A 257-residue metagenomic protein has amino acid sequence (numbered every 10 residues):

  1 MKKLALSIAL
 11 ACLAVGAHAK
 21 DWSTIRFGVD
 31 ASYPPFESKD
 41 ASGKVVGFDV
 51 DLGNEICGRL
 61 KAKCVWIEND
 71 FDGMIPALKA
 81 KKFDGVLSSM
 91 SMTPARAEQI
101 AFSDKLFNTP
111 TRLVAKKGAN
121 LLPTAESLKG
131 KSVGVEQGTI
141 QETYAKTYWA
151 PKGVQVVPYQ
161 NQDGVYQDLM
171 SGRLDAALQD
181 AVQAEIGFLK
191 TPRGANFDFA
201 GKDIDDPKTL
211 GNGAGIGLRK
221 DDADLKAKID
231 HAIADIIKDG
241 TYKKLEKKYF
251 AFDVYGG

Functional and structural regions predicted by a protein language model:
K20-S89, E98, D239, K248 (+1 more regions): Extracytoplasmic small-molecule ligand-binding "clamshell" domains of the periplasmic binding protein/Venus flytrap
G28-Y33, I67-D72, K81-T93, G138-I140 (+3 more regions): Beta->alpha turn/N-cap motifs
A31, N108-A115, L189-D230, F250-G257: Periplasmic-binding protein-like
A31-P34, V45-G58, R112-Q162, A181-E185: Bilobed "Venus flytrap"/periplasmic-binding protein-like clamshell domains and structurally analogous long
V50, W66-P76, N120-L121, V156-S171: Short helix-initiation/N-cap motifs at beta->coil->alpha
D51-R59, A119, S132, Q137-T139 (+2 more regions): Extended ligand-binding regions for polar small-molecule ligands
N54, G58, K63-S127, A195-T209: Acidic, polar ligand-binding/catalytic clefts
K63, I140-V157, A195-F199, D230-G257: Ligand-binding clefts/hinges and TM-proximal coupling segments of bilobed small-molecule sensing domains
